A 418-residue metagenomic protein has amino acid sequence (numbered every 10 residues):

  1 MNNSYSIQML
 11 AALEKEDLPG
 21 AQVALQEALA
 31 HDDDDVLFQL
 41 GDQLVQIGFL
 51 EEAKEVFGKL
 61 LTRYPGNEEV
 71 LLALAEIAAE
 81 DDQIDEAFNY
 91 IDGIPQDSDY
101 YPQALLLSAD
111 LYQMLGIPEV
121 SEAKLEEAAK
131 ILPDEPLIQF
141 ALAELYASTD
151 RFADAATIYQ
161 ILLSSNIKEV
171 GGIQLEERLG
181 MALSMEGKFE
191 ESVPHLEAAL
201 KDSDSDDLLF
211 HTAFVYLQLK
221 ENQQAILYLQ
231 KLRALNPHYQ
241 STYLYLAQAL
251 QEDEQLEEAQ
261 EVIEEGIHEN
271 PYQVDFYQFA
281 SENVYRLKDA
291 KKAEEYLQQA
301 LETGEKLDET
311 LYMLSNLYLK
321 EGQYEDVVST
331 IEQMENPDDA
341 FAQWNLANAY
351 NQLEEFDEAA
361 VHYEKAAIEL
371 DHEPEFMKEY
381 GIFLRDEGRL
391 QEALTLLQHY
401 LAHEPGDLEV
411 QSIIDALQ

Functional and structural regions predicted by a protein language model:
N3-E27, H31, D35-F49, A79-Q83 (+2 more regions): Alpha-helical segment of the N-proximal tetratricopeptide repeat
A12, L44, A78, Y112 (+9 more regions): Residue at a conserved register position within TPR or TPR-like alpha-solenoid repeats
E27-A28, K59-L60, G93-I94, E127-A128 (+8 more regions): Canonical positions in the second alpha-helix
H31-D33, P65, D99, P133 (+8 more regions): Short coil turns that delineate tetratricopeptide repeat
V36-L37, V70, A104, I138 (+8 more regions): TPR alpha-solenoid repeat register
Q39, A73, L107, A141 (+8 more regions): Canonical tetratricopeptide repeat
